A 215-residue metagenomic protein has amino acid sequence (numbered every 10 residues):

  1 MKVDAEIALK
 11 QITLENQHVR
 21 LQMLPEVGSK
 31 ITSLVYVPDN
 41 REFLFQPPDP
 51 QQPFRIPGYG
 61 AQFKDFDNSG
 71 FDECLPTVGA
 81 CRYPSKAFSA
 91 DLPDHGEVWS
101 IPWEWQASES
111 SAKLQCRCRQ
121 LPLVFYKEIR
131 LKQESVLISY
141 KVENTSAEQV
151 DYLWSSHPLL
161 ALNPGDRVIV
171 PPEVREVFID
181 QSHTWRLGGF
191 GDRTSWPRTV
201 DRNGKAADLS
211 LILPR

Functional and structural regions predicted by a protein language model:
M1-L137, T145-L153, P158-R215: Surface-exposed acidic/polar loop and edge beta-strand patches at domain peripheries
